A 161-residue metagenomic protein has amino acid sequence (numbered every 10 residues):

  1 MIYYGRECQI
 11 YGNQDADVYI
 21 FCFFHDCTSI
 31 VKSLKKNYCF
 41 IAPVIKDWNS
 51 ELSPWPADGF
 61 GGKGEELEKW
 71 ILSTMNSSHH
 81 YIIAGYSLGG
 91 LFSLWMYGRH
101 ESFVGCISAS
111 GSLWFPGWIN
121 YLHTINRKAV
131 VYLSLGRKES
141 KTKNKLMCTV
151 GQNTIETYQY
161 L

Functional and structural regions predicted by a protein language model:
M1-N13: N-terminal cap/lid segment of alpha/beta-hydrolase-fold proteins
N13, D17-N76: Serine-hydrolase catalytic machinery in alpha/beta-hydrolase-like enzymes
D15-A16, N37, S78-H80, F103 (+1 more regions): A general structural motif
F21-H25, S110, L135: The conserved beta1-alpha1 loop
A84-G89, S93: Gly/Ala-rich beta-loop-alpha elbow adjacent to hydrolase catalytic centers
W95-R99: Active-site signature of alpha/beta-hydrolase-fold catalytic machinery across serine- and Asp/Cys-nucleophile hydrolases
S102-L113: A conserved short beta-strand
G111-L161: The feature captures the conserved acid-bearing segment of alpha/beta-hydrolase catalytic domains
